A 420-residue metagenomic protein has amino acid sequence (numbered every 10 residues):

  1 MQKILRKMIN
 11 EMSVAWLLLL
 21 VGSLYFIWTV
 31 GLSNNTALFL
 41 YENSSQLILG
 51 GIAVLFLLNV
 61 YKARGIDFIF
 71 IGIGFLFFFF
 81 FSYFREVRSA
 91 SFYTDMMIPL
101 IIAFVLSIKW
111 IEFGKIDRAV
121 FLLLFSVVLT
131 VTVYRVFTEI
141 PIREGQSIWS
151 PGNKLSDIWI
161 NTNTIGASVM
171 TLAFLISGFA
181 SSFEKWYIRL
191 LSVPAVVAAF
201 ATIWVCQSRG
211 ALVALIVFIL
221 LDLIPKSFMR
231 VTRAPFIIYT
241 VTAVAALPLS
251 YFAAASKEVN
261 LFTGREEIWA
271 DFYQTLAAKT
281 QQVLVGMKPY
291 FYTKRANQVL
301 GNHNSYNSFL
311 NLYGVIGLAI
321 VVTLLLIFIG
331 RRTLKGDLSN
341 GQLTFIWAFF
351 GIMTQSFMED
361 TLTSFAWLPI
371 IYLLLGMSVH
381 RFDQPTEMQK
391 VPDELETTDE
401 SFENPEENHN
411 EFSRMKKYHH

Functional and structural regions predicted by a protein language model:
M1-N59, F75-R85, Y134-R135, I352-T354: N-terminal signal-anchor transmembrane segment
M8-M12, L58-F70, F179-V193, S227-A234 (+1 more regions): Membrane-interface helix-loop-helix junctions at transmembrane boundaries of multi-pass membrane enzymes, predominantly
G51-K62, F79-V133, L175-G178, L324 (+2 more regions): Transmembrane alpha-helical segments and their membrane-water interfaces
R118-E144, I160-P225, R331: Alpha-helical transmembrane segments of multi-pass inner-membrane proteins
V133-E139, K226-F262, Y273-A278: A membrane-periplasm/extracellular boundary helix in multi-pass inner-membrane enzymes that assemble envelope glycans
I216-L220, I224, R233, V315-M353 (+2 more regions): Hydrophobic transmembrane alpha-helices and their immediate junctions
V259-Y313, T323, K335-L338: Long extracytoplasmic/lumenal interhelical loops at the membrane interface of multi-pass membrane proteins
I346-M353, T361-E411, H420: Transmembrane alpha-helices of multi-pass inner-membrane enzymes
